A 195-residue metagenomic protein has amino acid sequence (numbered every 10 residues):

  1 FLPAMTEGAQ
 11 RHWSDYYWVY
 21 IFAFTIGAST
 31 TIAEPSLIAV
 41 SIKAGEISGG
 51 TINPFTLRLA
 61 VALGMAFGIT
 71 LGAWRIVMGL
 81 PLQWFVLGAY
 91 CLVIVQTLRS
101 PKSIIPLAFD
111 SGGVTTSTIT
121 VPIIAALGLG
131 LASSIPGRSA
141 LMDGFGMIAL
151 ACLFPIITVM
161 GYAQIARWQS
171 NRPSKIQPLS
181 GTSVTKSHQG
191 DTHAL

Functional and structural regions predicted by a protein language model:
F1-M5, I32-I38, M65-Q83, L98-P106 (+2 more regions): Transmembrane helix-loop junctions in multi-pass membrane proteins
F1-Y17, G144: Hydrophobic transmembrane alpha-helices of multi-pass solute/ion transporters
Y17-Q96: Helix-loop-helix junctions within the multi-pass membrane cores of secondary transporters/permeases
I42-N53, T97-G112, I135, S170: Alpha-helical transmembrane segments
G45-G50, A163-L195: Intrinsically disordered, low-complexity non-transmembrane regions of multi-pass membrane transporters
A60-F67, V93, G113-L129, L179-K186: Small-residue-rich segments of transmembrane alpha-helices in multi-pass membrane proteins, especially helix faces
Y90-R99, L150-T158: Alpha-helical transmembrane segments and their membrane-interface exit regions
P136-L153: Structural signal for the N-terminal portions of transmembrane helices and their immediately preceding loop/interface
